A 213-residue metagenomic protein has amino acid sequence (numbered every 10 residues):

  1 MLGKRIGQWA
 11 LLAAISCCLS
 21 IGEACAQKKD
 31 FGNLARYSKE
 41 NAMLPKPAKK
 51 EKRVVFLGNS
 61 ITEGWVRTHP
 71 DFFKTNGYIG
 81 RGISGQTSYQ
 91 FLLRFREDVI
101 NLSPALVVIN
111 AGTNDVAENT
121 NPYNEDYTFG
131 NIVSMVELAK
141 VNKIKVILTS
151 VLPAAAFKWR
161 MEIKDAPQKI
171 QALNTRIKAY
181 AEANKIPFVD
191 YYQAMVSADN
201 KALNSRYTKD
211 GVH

Functional and structural regions predicted by a protein language model:
M1-R5: N-terminal secretory signal peptides that target proteins for export/translocation
A10-S20: Bacterial N-terminal signal peptides
C25-L106: Serine-esterase "nucleophile elbow" of acetyl-processing enzymes
S60-G64, S84-S88, T113-A117, L152-F157 (+2 more regions): Solvent-exposed loop/turn segments at secondary-structure junctions within structured extracellular/periplasmic domains
Q86-L93, Y123-I132: Glycine-rich anion/phosphate-binding loops
N110-V116, V136-I170, A198: Active-site segments of SGNH/GDSL-like serine hydrolases that catalyze O-acetyl group transfer/hydrolysis on lipids
E125-T149, R176-I186: Charged, glycine-enriched surface loops/patches that mediate electrostatic binding to polyanionic ligands
P153-H213: Catalytic His-Asp segment of secreted/periplasmic serine-dependent ester chemistry enzymes
